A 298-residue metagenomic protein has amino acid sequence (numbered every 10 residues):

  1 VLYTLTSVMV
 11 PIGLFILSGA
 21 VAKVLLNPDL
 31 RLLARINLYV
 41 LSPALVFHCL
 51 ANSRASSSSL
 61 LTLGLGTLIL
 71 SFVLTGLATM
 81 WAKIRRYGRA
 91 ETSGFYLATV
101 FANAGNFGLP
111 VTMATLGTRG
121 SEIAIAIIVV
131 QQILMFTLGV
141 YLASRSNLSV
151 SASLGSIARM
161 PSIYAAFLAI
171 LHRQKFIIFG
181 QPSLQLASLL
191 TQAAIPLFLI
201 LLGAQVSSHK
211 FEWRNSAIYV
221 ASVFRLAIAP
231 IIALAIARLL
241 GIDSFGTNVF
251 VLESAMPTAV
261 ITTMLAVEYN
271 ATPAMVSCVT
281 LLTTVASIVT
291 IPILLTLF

Functional and structural regions predicted by a protein language model:
V1-F298: Alpha-helical transmembrane segments of multi-pass small-molecule/ion transporters
